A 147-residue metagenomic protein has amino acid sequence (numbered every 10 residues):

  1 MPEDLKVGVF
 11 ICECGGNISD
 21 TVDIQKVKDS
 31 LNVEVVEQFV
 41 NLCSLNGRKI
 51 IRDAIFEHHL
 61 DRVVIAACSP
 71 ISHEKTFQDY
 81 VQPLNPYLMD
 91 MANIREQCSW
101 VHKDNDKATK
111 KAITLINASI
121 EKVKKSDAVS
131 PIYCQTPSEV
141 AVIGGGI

Functional and structural regions predicted by a protein language model:
M1-I147: Residues forming the flavin
